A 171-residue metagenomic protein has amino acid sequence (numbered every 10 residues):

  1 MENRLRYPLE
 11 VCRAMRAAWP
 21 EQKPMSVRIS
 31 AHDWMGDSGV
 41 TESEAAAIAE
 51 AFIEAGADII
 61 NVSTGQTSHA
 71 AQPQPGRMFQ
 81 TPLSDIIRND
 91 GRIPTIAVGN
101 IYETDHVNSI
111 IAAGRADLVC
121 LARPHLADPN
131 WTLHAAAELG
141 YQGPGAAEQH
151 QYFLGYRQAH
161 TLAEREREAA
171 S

Functional and structural regions predicted by a protein language model:
M1-S171: Flavin-dependent oxidoreductase catalytic cores
